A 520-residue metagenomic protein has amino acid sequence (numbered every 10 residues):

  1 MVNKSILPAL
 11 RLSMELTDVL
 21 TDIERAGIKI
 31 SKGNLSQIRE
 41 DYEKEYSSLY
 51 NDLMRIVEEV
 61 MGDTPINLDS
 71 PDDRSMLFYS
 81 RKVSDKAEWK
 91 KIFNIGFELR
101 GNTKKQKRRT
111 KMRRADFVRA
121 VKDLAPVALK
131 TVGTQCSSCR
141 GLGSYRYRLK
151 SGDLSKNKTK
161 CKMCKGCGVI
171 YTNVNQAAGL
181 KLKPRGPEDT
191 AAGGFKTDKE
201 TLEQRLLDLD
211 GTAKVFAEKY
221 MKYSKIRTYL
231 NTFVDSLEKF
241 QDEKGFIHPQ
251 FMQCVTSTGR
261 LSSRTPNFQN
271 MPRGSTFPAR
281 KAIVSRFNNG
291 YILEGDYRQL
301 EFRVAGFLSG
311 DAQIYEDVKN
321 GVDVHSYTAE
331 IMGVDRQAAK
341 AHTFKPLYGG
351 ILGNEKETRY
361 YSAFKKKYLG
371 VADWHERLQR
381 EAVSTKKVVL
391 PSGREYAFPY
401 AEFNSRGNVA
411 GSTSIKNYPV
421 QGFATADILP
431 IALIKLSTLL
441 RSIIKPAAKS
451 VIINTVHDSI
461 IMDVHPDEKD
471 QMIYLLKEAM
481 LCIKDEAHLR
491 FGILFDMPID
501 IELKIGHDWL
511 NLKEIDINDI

Functional and structural regions predicted by a protein language model:
M1-G274, N289-Y291, S362, H375-R380 (+1 more regions): Conserved "right-hand" nucleotidyltransferase catalytic core of DNA-directed polymerases
D18, R25, T131-C161, V169-I170 (+7 more regions): Conserved catalytic core of nucleic-acid polymerases
D22-Y46, A305, I351-K356, I460-A479: Catalytic palm subdomain of template-directed nucleic-acid polymerases, centered on the conserved carboxylate motif
Q37-D72, F364-D373, D467-I520: Polymerase palm active-site segment centered on the conserved acidic dipeptide of motif C
S75-M76, Y145-R146, V169-Y171, T258-S263 (+8 more regions): Flexible loop/turn segments at secondary-structure boundaries
L149-G152, L237-Q241, G274, I283 (+4 more regions): Short, contiguous acidic/charged loop-to-helix segments that flank catalytic cores in large enzymes
Q250-D335: Function-dense linear segments that define catalytic or interfacial modules in macromolecule-processing proteins
Y297, D458-I460, I501-L503: A structural signal for short, well-ordered beta-strand segments
